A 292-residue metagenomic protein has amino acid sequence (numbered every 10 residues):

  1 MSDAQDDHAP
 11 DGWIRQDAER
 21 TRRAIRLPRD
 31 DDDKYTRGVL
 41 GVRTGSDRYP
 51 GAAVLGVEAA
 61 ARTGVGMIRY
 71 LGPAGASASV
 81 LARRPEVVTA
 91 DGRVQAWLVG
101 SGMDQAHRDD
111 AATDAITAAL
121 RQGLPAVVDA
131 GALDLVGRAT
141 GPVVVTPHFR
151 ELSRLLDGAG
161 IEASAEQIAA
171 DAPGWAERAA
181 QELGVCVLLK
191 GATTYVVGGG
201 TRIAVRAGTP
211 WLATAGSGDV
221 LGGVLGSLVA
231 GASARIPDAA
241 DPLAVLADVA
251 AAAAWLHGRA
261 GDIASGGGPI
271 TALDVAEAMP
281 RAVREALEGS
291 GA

Functional and structural regions predicted by a protein language model:
M1-A130, D134-G141, F149, R154-A292: Small-residue (G/A/S/T)-rich helix-start motifs and N-terminal tracts that mark the onset
T146: Active-site loop and adjoining helix of the penicillin-binding protein/serine DD-peptidase-beta-lactamase fold
